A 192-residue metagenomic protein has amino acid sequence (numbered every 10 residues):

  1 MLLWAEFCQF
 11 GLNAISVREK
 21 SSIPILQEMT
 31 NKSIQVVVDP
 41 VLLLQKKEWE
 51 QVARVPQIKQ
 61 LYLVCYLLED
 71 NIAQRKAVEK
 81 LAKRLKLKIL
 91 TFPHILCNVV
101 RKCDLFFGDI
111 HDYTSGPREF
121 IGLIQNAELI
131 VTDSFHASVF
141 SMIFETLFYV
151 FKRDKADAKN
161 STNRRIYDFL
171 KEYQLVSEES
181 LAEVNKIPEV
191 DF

Functional and structural regions predicted by a protein language model:
M1-F192: Active-site anion-handling motifs in enzyme catalytic cores
